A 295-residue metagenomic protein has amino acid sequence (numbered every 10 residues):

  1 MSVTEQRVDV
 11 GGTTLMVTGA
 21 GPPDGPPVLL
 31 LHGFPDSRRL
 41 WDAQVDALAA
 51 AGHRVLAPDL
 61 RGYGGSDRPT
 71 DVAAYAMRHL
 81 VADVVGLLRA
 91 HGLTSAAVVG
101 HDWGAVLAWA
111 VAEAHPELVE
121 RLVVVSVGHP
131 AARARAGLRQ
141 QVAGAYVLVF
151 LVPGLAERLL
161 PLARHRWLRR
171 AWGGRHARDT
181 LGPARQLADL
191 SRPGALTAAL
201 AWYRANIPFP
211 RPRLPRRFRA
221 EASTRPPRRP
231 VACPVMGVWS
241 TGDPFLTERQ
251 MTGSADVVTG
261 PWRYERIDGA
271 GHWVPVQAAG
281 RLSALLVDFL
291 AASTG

Functional and structural regions predicted by a protein language model:
S2-Q6, T13-L15, P27, Y63-S95 (+3 more regions): Flexible "cap/lid" subdomain of the alpha/beta-hydrolase fold that forms the substrate-access gate
G19-D67: Conserved HGGG/HGGXW glycine-rich cap/lid loop of the alpha/beta-hydrolase fold
P22-D24, E117, G269: Short strand-connecting beta-turns/loops that link adjacent beta-strands
H32-F34, A96, G100-H101: Conserved alpha/beta-hydrolase "nucleophile elbow" surrounding the catalytic nucleophile
D59, R266-D268: Residue-level recognition of beta-strand->loop/alpha-helix junctions
A270-A279, S283: Catalytic histidine-centered segment of alpha/beta-hydrolase-like enzymes
D288-G295: Generic C-terminal helix-cap and adjacent flexible tail
